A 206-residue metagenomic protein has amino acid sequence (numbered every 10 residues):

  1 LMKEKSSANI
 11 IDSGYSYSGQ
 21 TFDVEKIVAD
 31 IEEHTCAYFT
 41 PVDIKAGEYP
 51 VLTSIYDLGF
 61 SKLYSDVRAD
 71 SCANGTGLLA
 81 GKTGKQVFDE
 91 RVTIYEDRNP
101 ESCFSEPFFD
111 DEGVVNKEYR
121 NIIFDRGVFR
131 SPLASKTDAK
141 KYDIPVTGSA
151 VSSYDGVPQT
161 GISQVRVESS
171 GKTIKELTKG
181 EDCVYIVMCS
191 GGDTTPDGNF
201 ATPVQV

Functional and structural regions predicted by a protein language model:
L1-S65, S71, R130-S131: Internal alpha/beta scaffold segment
A8, G14, S18-Q20, V24-E25 (+5 more regions): Glycine-centered flexibility motif
A8, P41, A69, G75-L78 (+3 more regions): N-terminal hydrophobic or amphipathic segments with adjacent small-residue motifs that include Sec signal peptides
D30-T35, A73-L78, P145-A150, R166-S170: Short amphipathic alpha-helical surface micro-motifs
D66-E90: Amphipathic alpha-helical
T83-V206: Dual-mode signal for accessory low-complexity, basic/Gly-rich regions
